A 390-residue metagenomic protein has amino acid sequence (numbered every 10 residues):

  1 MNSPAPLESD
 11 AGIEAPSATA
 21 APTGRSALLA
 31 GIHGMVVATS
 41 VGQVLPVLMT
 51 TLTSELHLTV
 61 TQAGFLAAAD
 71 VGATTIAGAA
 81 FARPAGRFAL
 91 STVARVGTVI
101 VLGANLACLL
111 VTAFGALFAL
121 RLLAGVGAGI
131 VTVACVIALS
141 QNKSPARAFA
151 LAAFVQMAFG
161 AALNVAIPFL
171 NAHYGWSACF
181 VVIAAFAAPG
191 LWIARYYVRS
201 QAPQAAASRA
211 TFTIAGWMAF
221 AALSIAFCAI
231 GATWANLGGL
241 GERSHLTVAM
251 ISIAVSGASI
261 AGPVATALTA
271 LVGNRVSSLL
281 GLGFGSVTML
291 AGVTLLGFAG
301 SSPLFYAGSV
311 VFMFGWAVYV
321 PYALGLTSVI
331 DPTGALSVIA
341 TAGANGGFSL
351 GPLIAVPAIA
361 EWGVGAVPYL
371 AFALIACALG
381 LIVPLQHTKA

Functional and structural regions predicted by a protein language model:
L45-P46, G216-S256: Extracytoplasmic gate region of multi-pass secondary transporters
I76-A113: Conserved MFS/SLC helix-loop-helix module at the cytosolic interface between two early adjacent transmembrane helices
A77-L90, A265-S278, I359: Helix-to-loop junctions at the C-terminal end of transmembrane segments in multipass secondary transporters
A104, G115-A124, P303-V311: Paired small-residue
L120-F154: Cytoplasmic helix-loop-helix junction between adjacent transmembrane helices in 12-TM secondary transporters
N142, L151-R199: Helix-loop-helix hairpin linking two adjacent transmembrane segments in secondary transporters
S277-A323: C-terminal transmembrane helical hairpin of 12-TM major facilitator-type secondary transporters
I330-G365, A371: A late C-terminal transmembrane helix in Major Facilitator Superfamily
